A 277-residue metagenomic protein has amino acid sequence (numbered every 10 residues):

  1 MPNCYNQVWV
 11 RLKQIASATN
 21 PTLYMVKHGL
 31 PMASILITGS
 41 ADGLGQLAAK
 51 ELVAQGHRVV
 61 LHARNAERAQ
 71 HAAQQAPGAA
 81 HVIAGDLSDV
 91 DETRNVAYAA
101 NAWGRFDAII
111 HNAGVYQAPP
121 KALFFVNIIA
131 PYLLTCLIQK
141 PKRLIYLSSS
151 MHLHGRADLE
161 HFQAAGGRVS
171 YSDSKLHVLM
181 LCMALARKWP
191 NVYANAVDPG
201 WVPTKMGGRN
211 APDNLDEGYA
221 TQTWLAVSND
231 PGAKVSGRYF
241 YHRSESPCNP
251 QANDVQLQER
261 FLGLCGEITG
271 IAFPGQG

Functional and structural regions predicted by a protein language model:
M1-L36, A54, I145, Q256-G277: Non-catalytic terminal and boundary segments that flank Rossmann-like NAD(P)-dependent oxidoreductase
G29-V60: Canonical Rossmann dinucleotide-binding motif of NAD(H)/NADP(H)-dependent dehydrogenases/reductases, specifically
Q55-H71: Conserved glycine-rich Rossmann-like NAD(P)H-binding loop of the short-chain dehydrogenase/reductase
A76-D91: Rossmann-fold cofactor-recognition segment
S88-G104: Conserved Rossmann-fold cofactor-binding substructure of NAD(P)-dependent oxidoreductases
T93, A196, P212-G263, E267 (+1 more regions): C-terminal helical subdomain
G114-K121, R143-N191, D198-A211: Catalytic loop of short-chain dehydrogenase/reductase
